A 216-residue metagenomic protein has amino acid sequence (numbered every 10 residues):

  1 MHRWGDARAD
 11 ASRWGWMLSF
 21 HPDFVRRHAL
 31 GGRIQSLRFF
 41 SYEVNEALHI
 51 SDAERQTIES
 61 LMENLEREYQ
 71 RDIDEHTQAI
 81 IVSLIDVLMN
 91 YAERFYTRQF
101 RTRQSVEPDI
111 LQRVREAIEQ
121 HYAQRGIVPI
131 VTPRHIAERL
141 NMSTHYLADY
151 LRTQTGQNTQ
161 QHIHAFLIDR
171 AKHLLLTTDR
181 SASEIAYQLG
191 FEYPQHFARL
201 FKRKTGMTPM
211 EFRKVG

Functional and structural regions predicted by a protein language model:
M1-S41: N-terminal regulatory/effector-sensing and dimerization cores that precede helix-turn-helix DNA-binding domains
F39-D86, Y91, V114: Amphipathic alpha-helical segments enriched in hydrophobic/aromatic residues interleaved with Lys/Arg
E75-V82, Q104-P108, I130-P133: Conserved phosphate/pyrophosphate-binding and hydrolysis machinery centered on Walker-type P-loop NTPases, extending
R94-S105: C-terminal regulatory or interaction extensions
I110-Q160, T178-Y187: DNA-binding recognition helix and immediately preceding turn/loop of helix-turn-helix/winged-helix domains
T153-Q195, K214-G216: Terminal helix-turn-helix DNA-binding modules in bacterial transcription factors
Q195-G216: …primarily DNA-binding HTH/wHTH and HhH modules…
